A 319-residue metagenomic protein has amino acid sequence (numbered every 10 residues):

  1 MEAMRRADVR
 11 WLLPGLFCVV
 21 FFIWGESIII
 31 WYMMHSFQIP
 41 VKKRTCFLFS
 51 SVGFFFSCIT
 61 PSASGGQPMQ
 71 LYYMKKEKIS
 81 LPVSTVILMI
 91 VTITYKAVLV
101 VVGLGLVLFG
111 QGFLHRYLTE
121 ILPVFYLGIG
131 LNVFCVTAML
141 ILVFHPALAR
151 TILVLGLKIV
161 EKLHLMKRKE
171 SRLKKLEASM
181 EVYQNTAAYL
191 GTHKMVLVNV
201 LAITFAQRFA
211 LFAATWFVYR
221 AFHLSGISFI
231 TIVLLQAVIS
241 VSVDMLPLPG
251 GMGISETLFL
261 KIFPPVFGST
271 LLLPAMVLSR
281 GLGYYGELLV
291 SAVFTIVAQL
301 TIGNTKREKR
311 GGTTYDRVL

Functional and structural regions predicted by a protein language model:
M1-E2, F56-K167, L248, M252-L319: Transmembrane helix-loop-helix hairpins in multi-pass inner-membrane proteins
M1-R6, M74, S179-G191: A short amphipathic helical element positioned immediately N-terminal to and/or at the very start of a transmembrane
M4-L13, Y117-L127, T192-V198: Juxtamembrane helix-entry segments on the extracytoplasmic side of multipass membrane proteins
L12-L16, S51-I59, M89, K194-A206: Hydrophobic faces of transmembrane alpha-helices in multi-pass small-molecule transporters and flippases across diverse
G25-S51, V218-L235: Membrane-embedded helical hairpins/re-entrant loop segments and their flanking transmembrane helices within multi-pass
S50-F54, L88-I93, T204-F205, V233-S240 (+1 more regions): Transmembrane helix-bundle signature of multi-pass membrane transporters/permeases
K162-E181: Short, membrane-interfacial amphipathic segments enriched in basic
T186-V238: Transmembrane helical segments that form the transport core of multi-pass membrane transport proteins
